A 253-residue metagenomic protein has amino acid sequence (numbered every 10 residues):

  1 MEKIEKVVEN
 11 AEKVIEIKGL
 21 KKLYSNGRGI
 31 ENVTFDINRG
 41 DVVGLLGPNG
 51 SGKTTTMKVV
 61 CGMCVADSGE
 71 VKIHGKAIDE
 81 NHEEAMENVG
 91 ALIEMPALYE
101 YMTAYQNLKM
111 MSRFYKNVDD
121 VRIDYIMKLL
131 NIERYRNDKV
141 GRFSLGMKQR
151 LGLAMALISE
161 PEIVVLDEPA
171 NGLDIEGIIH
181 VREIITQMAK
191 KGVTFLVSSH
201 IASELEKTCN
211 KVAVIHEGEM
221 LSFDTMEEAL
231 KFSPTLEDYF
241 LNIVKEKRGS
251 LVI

Functional and structural regions predicted by a protein language model:
G69-E80, E84-A85: Conserved ABC transporter NBD signature motif
K109, D120-Y135: Conserved ABC ATPase "signature" region
V164-E168: Catalytic Walker B motif of ABC-type/P-loop ATPase nucleotide-binding domains
I178-K191: Helical segment within the ABC ATPase nucleotide-binding domain
F223-D224: ABC ATPase "signature
